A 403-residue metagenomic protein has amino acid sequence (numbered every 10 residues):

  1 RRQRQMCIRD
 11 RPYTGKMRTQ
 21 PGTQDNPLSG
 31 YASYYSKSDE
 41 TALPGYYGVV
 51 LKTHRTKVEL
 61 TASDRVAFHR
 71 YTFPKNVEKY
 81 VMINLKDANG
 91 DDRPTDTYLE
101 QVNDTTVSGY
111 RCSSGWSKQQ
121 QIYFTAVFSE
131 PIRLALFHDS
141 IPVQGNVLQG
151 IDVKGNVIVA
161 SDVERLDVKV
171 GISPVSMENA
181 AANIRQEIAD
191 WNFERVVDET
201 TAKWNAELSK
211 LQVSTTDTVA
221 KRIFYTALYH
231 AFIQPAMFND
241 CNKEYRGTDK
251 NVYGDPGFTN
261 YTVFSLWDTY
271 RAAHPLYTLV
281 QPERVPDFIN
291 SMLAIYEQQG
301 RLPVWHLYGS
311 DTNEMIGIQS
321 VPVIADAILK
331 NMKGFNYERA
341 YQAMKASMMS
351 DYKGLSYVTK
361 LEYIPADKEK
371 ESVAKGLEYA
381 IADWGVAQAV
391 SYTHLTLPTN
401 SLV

Functional and structural regions predicted by a protein language model:
R1-Q5, R9-P322, I328-L377, I381-G385 (+1 more regions): Accessory carbohydrate-recognition regions in carbohydrate-active enzymes
H394-V403: A short, hydrophobic C-terminal helix/tail in secreted or cell-surface proteins
